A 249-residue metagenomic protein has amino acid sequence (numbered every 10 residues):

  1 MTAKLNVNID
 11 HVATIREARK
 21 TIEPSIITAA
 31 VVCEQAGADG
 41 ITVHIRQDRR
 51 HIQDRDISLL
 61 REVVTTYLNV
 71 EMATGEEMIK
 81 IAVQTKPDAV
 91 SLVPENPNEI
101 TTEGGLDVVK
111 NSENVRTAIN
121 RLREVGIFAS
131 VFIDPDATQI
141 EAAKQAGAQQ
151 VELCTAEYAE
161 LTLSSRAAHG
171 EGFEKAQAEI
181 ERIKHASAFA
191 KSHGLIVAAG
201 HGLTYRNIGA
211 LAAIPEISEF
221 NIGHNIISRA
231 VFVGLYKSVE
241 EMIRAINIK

Functional and structural regions predicted by a protein language model:
M1-E77, I81-P87, Q145, A167-E171: Conserved N-terminal beta1-alpha1 strand-loop-helix module at the mouth
A3-I9, I41-V43, L68-V70, V90-L92 (+4 more regions): Hydrophobic faces of well-ordered beta-strands that scaffold small-molecule active sites in alpha/beta enzyme cores
N8-I26, Y67-T74, T101-V109, R123-P135 (+2 more regions): Active-site mouth loops of central-metabolism enzymes
I45-I81, T85-R121, T138-Q139, L153 (+2 more regions): N-terminal active-site wall of soluble small-molecule enzyme domains
R61, G104, L163-A176, S228-K249: C-terminal helical cap(s) of enzyme catalytic domains, especially alpha/beta-barrels
G75-T85, D136-A146, A199, L203-I217: Catalytic cores of alpha/beta
S91-E99, Q150-L163, E216-L235: Glycine-rich phosphate-binding active-site loops on the catalytic face of alpha/beta enzymes
F128-S130, D134-F189: Histidine/lysine/aspartate-rich catalytic loop segments that bind and position anionic ligands
